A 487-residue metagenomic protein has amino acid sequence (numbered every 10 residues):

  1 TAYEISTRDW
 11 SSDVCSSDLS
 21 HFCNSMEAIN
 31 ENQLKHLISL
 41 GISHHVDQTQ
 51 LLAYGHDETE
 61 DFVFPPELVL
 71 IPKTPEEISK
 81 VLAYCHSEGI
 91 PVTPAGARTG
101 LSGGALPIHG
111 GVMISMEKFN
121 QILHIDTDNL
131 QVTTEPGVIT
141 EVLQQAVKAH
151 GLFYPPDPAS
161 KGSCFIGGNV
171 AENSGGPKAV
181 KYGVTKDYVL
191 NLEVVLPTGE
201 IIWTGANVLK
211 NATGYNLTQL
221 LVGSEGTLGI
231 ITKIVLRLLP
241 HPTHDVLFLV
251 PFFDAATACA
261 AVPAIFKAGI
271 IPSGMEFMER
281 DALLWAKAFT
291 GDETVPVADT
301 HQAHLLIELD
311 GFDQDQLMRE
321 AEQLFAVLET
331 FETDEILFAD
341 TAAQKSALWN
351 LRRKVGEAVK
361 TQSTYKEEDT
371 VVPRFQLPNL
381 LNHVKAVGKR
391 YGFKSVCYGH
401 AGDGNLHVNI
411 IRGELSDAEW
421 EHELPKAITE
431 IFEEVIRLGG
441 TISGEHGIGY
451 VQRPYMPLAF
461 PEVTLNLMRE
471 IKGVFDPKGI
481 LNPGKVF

Functional and structural regions predicted by a protein language model:
T1-D18: Single conserved hydrophobic/aromatic residue that forms the stacking wall/gate of nucleotide- or nucleobase-binding
S20-A83, G100-L130, A159, A282-T294 (+2 more regions): N-terminal flexible segment immediately upstream of the FAD-binding catalytic core in FAD-dependent oxidoreductases
V46-L52, L236, P240, V246-P251 (+3 more regions): C-terminal substrate-recognition/cap domain of FAD-linked oxidoreductases
Q121-E276, L481: FAD-binding subdomain of flavoenzyme oxidoreductases
E200, R453-F487: Activity-critical C-terminal alpha-helical subdomain
I436-I448, P477-L481: Alpha-helix capping/hinge segments and adjacent helical runs
